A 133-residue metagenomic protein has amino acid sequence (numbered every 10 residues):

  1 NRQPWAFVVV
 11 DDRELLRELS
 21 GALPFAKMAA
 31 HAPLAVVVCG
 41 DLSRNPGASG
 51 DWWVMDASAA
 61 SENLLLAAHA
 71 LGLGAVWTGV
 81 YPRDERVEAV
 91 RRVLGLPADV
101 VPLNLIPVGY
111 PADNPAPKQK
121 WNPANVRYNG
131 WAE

Functional and structural regions predicted by a protein language model:
N1-E133: Acidic, surface-exposed loops and disordered segments
